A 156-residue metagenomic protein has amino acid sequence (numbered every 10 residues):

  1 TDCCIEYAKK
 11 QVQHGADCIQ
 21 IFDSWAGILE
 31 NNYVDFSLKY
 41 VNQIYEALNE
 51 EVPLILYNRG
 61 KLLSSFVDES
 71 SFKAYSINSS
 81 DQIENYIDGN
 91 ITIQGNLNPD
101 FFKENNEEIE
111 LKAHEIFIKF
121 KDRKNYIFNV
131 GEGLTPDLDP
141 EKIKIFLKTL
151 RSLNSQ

Functional and structural regions predicted by a protein language model:
T1-Q156: Active-site loop segments of alpha/beta catalytic cores
